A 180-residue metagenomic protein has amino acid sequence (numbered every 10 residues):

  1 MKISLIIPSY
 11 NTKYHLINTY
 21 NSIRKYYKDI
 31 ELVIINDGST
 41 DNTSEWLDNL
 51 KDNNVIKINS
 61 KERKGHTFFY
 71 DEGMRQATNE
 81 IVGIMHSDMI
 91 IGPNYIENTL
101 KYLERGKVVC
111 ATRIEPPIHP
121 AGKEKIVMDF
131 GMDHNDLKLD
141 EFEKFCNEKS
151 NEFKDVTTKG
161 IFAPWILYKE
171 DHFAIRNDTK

Functional and structural regions predicted by a protein language model:
M1-S22: N-proximal low-complexity "stem/linker" segments adjacent to membrane-targeting elements
N21-I30: Short, acidic, metal-binding catalytic loop of nucleotide-sugar glycosyltransferases
N36-E45, E62: A conserved acidic beta->alpha catalytic loop
S60-A77: Glycine-rich, basic loop-to-helix element that forms the pyrophosphate-binding segment of sugar-nucleotide handling
V82: Short aromatic/hydrophobic "clamp" motif used to bind/position activated sugar donors
H86-I90: The conserved acidic donor/metal-binding loop of glycosyltransferases
N94-D133: Conserved donor NDP-sugar-binding/catalytic core segment of glycosyltransferases
F145-K169: A recurrent flexible, glycine/aromatic-enriched loop bordering the glycosyltransferase active site that acts as
